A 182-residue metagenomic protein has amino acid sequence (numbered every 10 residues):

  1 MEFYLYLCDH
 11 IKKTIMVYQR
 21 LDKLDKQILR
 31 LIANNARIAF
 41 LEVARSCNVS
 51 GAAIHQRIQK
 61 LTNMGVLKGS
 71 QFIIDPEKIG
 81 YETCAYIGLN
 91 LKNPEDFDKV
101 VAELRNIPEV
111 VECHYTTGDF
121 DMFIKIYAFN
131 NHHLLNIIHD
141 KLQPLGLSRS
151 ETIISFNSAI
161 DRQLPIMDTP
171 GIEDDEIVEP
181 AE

Functional and structural regions predicted by a protein language model:
M1-E182: A compositional/biophysical signature of low hydrophobicity enriched in polar/charged and small residues
